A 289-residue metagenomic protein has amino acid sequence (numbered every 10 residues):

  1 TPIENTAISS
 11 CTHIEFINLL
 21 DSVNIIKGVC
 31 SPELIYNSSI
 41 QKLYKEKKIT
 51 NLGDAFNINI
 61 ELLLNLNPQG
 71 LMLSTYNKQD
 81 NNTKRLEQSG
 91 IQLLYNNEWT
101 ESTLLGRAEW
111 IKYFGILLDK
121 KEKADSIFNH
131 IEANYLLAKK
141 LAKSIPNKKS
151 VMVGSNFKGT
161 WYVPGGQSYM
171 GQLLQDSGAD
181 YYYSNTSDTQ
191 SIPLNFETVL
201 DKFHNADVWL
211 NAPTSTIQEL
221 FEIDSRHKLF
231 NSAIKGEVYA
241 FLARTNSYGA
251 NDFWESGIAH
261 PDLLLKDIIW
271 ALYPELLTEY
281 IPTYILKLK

Functional and structural regions predicted by a protein language model:
T1-L64, G70-Y76: A short, structured surface patch at a secondary-structure boundary
P2, T12-F16, S22, N59 (+9 more regions): Stable alpha-helical elements in mature extracytoplasmic
N5-I8, I26-V29, G70-S74, L93-N96 (+5 more regions): Structural recognition of the beta-strand scaffold that forms the well-ordered cores of secreted hydrolase catalytic
S22, S89-G90, S177-G178, I234: Short, structured coil segments at secondary-structure junctions
N67-M72, Q79-T160, S184-N185, T245-K289: Extracytoplasmic substrate-binding proteins
A138-D224: Flexible, glycine-rich surface segments
Y183, T189-K289: C-terminal soluble interaction/assembly domains
